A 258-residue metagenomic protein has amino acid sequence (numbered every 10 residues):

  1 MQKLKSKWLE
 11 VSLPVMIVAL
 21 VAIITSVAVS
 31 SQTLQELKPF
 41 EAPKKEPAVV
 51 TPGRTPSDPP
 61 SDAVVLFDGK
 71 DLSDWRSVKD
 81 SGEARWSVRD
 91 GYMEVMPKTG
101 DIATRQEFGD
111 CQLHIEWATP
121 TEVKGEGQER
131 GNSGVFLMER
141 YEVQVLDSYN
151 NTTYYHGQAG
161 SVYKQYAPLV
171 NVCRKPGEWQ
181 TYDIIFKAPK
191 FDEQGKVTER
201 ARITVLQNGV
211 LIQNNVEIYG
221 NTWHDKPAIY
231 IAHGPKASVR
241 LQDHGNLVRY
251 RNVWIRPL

Functional and structural regions predicted by a protein language model:
M1-E10: N-terminal secretory signal peptides that target proteins for export/translocation
P14-S26: Bacterial N-terminal signal peptides
V29-L258: Carbohydrate-interacting regions of secretory-pathway proteins
